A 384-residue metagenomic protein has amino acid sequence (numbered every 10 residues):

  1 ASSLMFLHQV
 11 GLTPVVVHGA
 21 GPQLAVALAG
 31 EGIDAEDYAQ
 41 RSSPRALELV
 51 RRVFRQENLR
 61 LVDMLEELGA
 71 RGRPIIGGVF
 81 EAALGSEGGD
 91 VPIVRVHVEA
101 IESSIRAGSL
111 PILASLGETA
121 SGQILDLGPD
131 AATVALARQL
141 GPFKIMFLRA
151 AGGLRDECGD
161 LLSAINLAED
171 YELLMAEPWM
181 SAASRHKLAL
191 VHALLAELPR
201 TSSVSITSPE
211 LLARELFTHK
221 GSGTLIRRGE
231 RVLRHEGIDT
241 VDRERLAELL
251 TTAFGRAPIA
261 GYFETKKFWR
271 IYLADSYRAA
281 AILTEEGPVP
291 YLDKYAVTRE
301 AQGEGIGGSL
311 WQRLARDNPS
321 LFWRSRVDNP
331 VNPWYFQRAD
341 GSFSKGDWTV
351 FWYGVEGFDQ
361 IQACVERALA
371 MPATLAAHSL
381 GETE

Functional and structural regions predicted by a protein language model:
A1-V289, D293-L321, N329-P330, V350-E384: C-terminal catalytic "cap/lid" subdomain
V327-V350: Conserved active-site alpha-helix within GNAT-family acetyltransferase domains
